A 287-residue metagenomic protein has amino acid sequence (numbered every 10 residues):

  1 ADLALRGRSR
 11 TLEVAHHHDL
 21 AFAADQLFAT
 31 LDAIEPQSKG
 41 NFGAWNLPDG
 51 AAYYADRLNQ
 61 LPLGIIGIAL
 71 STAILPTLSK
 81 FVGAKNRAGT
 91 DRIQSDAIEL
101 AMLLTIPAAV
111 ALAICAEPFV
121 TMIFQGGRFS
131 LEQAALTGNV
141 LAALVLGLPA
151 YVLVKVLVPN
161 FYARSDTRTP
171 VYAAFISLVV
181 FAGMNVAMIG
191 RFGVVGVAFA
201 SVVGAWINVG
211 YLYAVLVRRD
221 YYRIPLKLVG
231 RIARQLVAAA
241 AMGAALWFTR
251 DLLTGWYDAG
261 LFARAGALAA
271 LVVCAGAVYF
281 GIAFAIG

Functional and structural regions predicted by a protein language model:
A1, G7-A15, A21-G287: Membrane-embedded alpha-helical bundles of multi-pass transporters/translocases, especially carrier/permease families
